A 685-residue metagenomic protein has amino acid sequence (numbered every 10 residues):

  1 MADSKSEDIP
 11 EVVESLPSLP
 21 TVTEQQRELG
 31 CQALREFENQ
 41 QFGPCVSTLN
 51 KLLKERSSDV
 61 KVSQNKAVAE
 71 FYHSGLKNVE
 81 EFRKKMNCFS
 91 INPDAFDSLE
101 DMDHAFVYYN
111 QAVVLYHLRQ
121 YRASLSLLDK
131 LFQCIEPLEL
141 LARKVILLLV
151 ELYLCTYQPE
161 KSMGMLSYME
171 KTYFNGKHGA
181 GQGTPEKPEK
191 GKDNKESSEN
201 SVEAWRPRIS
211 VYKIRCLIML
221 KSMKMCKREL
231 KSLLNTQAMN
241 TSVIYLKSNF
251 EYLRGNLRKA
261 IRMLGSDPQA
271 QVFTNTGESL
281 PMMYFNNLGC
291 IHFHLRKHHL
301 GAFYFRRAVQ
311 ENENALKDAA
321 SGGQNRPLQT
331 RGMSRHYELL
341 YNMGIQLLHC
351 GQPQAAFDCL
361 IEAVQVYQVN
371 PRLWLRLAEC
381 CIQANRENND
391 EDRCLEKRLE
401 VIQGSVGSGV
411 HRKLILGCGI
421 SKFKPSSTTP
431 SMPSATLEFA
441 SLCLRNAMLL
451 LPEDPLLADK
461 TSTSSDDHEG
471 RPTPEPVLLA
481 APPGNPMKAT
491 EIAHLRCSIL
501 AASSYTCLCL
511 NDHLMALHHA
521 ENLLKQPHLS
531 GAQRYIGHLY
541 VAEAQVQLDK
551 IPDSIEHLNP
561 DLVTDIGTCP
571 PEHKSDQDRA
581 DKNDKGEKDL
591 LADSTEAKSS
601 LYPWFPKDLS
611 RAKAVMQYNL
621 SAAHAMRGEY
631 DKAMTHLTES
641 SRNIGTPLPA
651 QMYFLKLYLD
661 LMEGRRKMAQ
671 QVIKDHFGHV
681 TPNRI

Functional and structural regions predicted by a protein language model:
M1-R83, C88-I91, A95, M102 (+4 more regions): N-terminal alpha-helical scaffolding segments that mark the starts of alpha-solenoid/helical-repeat architectures
P17-S18, K54-E55, S90-M102, Q133-L140 (+9 more regions): Flexible helix-coil transition and linker loops at the boundaries of alpha-helical arrays
P20-T21, L53-V60, A95-E100, H117-Y121 (+19 more regions): Short coil/turn segments at helix-helix junctions and helix-capping linkers within large alpha-helical proteins
E24-R27, C31-Q32, N65-Y72, D103-V114 (+15 more regions): "A position-specific structural signal for the A-helix of alpha-solenoid helical repeats
R27-K51, N110, V114, Y212 (+5 more regions): Alpha-helical segment of the N-proximal tetratricopeptide repeat
N39, H73-L76, L118, T156 (+10 more regions): Structural motif corresponding to the intra-repeat A-B loop/turn of tetratricopeptide repeats
V46-K51, K77-P93, R122-L131, P159-E170 (+10 more regions): Alpha-helical repeat scaffolds
K77-F96, F174-N175, G181-E186, D193-N194 (+6 more regions): Short coil/linker segments at helix-helix boundaries
